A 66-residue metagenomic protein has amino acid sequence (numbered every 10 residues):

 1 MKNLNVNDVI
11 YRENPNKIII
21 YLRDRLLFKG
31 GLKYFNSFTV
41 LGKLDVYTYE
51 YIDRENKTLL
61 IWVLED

Functional and structural regions predicted by a protein language model:
K2-L26: N-terminal acidic leader/helix
L22-D66: Detector for the mature cores of small, proteolytically processed and post-translationally modified peptide effectors
